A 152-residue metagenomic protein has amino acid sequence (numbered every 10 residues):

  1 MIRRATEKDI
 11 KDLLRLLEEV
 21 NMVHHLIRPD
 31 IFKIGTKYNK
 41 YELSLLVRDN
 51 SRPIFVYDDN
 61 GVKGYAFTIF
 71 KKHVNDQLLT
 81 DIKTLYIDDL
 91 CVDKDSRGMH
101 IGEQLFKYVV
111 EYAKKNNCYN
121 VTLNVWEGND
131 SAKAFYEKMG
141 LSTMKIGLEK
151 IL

Functional and structural regions predicted by a protein language model:
M1-R15: A short beta-loop-alpha structural element at the N-terminal edge of CoA-dependent acyl/N-acetyltransferase catalytic
M22-L43: Conserved GNAT-fold acetyl-CoA-binding loop/helix
S44-V56, Y86: A short helix-loop-beta-strand connector motif used in the catalytic cores of GNAT acetyltransferases and, in some
V56, G61-F70, C91: Conserved beta-strand in the GNAT
D89-V92, G98-E111, K138: Conserved acetyl-CoA-binding loop-helix of GNAT-fold acetyltransferases
E103, E127-K145: Conserved active-site alpha-helix within GNAT-family acetyltransferase domains
A113-N124: Conserved GNAT acetyl-CoA-binding A-motif
T122-A132, E149-L152: Conserved beta-strand-loop-alpha-helix junction that forms the acyl-donor binding cleft
